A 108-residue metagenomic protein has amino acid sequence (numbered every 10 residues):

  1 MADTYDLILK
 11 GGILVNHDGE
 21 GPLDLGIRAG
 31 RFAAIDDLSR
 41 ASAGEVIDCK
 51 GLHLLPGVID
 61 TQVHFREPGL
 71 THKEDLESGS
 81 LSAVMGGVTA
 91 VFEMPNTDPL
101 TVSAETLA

Functional and structural regions predicted by a protein language model:
A2-G57: Histidine-rich, glycine-flanked metal-binding segment
L52-A108: Metal-associated gating/positioning segment near the N- to mid-region
